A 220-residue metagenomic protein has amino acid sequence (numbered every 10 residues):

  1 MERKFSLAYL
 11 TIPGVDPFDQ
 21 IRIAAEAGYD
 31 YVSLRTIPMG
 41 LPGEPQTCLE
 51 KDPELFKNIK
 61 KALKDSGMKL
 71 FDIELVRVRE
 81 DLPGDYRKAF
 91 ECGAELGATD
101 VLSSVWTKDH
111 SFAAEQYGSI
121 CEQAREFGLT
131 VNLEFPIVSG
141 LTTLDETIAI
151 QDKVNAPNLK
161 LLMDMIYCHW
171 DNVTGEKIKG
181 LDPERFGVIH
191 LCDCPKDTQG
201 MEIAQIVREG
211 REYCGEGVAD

Functional and structural regions predicted by a protein language model:
M1-P17, I23, E74-R77: Boundary/entry segment of secreted carbohydrate-active catalytic domains
R3-L7, S119-G215: Acidic/histidine-rich catalytic cores of soluble enzymes
T11-P13, T36-P38, V76-R79, W106-D109 (+3 more regions): Active-site-proximal loop/turn and secondary-structure-junction residues that shape catalytic pockets, frequently
G14-P17, K51-P53, E80-K88, A219: Glycine-rich anion/phosphate-binding loops
F18-P38, E95-T99: Catalytic domains of carbohydrate-active enzymes, especially glycoside hydrolases
R22, N58, A62-L161: Active-site acidic/histidine proton-transfer and metal-coordination neighborhood in alpha/beta enzyme cores
D30, K69, T99-D100, E184-G187: Short acidic/polar active-site loop segments enriched in Thr and Asp
S33-K60: Glycine-rich, proline-tolerant flexible connector loops at the mouths of alpha/beta enzymes
